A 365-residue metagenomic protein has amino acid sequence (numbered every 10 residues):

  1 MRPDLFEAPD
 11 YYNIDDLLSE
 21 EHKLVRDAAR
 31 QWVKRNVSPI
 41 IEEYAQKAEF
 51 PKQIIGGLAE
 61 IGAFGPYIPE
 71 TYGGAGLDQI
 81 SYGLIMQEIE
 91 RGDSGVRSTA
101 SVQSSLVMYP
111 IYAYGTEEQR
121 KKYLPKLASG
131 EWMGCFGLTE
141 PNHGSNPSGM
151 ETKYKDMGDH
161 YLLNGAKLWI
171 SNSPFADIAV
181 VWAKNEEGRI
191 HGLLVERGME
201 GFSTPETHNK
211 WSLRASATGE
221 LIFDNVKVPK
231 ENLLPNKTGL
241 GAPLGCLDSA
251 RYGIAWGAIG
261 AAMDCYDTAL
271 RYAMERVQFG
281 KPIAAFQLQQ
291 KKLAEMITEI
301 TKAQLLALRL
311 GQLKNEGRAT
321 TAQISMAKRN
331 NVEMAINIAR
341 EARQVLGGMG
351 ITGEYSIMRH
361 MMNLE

Functional and structural regions predicted by a protein language model:
M1-V102, Y114-Q119, K126-E131, N146-P147 (+3 more regions): Alpha-helical interface subdomain recognition
G62, M86-E90, A183-E186, V195-E200 (+2 more regions): Short Ser/Thr-interspersed hydrophobic loop/turn segments at strand-loop and sheet-helix junctions that line or gate
L77-D78, N146-S148, N172-A176, R214-S216 (+1 more regions): Short glycine/proline-enriched turns and hinge-like loops at secondary-structure junctions
L127, N142-S145, W169-N172, K184 (+1 more regions): Short Gly/Pro-enriched turn/cap motifs at secondary-structure boundaries
G130-L138: A short, Trp-centered hydrophobic/proline-enriched beta-strand micro-motif
G149, G198-P229: Flexible, small-/acidic-enriched active-site or ligand-binding loops
D159-H160, N164-T204: A short core secondary-structure module
G219-G245: A short, charged helix-loop
